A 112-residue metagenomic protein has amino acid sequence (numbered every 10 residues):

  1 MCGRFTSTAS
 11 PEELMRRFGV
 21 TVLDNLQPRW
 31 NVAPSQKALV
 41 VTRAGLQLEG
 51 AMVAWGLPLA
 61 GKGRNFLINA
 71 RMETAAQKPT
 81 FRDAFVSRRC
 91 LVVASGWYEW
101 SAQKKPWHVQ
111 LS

Functional and structural regions predicted by a protein language model:
M1-S112: Short linear sequence motif anchored by a di-proline
